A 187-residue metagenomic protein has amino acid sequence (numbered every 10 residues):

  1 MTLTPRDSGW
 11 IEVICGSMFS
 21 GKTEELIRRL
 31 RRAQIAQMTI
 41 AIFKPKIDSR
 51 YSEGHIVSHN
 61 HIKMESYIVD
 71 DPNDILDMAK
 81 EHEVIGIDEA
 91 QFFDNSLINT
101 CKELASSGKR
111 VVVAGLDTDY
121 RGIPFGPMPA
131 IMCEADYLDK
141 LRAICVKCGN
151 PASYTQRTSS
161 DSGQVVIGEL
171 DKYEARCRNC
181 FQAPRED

Functional and structural regions predicted by a protein language model:
M1-K80, D119-A130, K140-A143, I167-D187: Conserved P-loop
Q34, A105-S106: Anion (oxyanion) recognition and catalysis
A79-F93: Conserved P-loop NTPase "ATPase switch" module shared by AAA+ and STAND
G86, R110-D117: Structural recognition of the conserved hydrophobic beta-strand(s) that form the central parallel beta-sheet of P-loop
E89-L104, Y120-F125: Conserved ATPase-coupling elements of RecA-like P-loop NTPase cores
V112-V113, L138-K140: Short hydrophobic alpha-helical runs that function as membrane-insertion/retention elements
A135: Short basic (Lys/Arg) and small-residue
L141-V166: Short recognition patches in nucleic-acid-associated and regulatory proteins
